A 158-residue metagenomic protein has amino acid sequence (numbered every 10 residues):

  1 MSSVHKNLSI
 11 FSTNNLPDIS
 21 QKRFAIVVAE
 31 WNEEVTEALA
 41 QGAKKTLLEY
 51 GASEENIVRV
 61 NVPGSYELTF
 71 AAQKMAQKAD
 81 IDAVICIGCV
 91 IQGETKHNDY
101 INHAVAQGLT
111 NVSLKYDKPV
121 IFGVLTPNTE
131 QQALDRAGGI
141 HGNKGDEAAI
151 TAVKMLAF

Functional and structural regions predicted by a protein language model:
M1-S20: N-terminal amphipathic/basic leader segments beginning at the initiator methionine
N14-V62: Glycine-rich phosphate/diphosphate-binding loop of Rossmann-like nucleotide-binding domains
K22, K96-D99, H103-F158: C-terminal binding/interaction regions
E30-W31, C89-V90, L125-T129: Short, ordered loop/turn segments at secondary-structure junctions
L48-S53, D80, K115-Y116: Short helix-capping segments at alpha-helix termini
V60-Q77, L125, E130: Glycine-rich oxoanion-binding loops at beta->alpha junctions
E67, A71-L109: Glycine-rich phosphate-binding loop
